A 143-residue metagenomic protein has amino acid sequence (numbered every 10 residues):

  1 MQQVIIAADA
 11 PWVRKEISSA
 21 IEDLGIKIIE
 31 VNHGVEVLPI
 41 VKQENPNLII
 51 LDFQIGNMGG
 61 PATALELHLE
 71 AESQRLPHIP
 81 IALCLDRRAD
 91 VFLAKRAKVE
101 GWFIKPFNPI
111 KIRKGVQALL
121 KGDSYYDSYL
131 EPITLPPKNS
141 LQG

Functional and structural regions predicted by a protein language model:
M1-W12, I17-I21, I49: Conserved acidic segment of CheY-like receiver
N32-L48: Acidic, metal-coordinating helix/loop segments flanking the phosphotransfer/catalytic sites of two-component signaling
N47, E72-P80: His-Asp phosphorelay/catalytic-motif detector in bacterial-type signaling
I49, W102-F103: Two-component signal transduction core modules
L51-L69: Conserved phosphotransfer microenvironments
A62, L83-W102: Alpha4 helix (beta4-alpha4-beta5 surface) of REC/receiver domains from two-component response regulators
F107-V116: C-terminal output helix
D123-G143: CheY-like receiver
